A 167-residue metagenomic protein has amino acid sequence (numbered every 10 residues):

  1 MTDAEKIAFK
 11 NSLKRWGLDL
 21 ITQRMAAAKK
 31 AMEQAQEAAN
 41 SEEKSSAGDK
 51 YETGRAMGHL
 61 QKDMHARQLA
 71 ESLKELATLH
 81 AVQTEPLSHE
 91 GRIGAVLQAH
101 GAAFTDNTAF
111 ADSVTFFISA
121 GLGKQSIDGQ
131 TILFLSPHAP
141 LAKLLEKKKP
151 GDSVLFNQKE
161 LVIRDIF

Functional and structural regions predicted by a protein language model:
M1-L73: Helix-rich terminal scaffold detector
K6-I7, D19, E37, K44 (+6 more regions): Mixed-charge, polar/low-complexity N-terminal
K74-R92: Long amphipathic alpha-helical coiled-coil segments
P86-N157, L161: Non-DNA-binding regulatory cores of transcription-related proteins, predominantly C-terminal effector-binding
R164-F167: Short, compositionally biased
